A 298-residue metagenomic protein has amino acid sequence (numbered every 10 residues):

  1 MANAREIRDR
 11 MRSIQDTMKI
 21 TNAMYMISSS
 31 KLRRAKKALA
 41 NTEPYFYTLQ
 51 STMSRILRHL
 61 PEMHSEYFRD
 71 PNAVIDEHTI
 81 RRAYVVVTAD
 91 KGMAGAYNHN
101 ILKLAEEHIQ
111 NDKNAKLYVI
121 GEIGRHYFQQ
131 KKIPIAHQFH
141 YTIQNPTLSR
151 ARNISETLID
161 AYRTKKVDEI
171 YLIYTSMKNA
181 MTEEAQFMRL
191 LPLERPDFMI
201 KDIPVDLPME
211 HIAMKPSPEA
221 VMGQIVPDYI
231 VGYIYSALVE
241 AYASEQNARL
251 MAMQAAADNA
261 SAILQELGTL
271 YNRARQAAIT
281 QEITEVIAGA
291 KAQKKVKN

Functional and structural regions predicted by a protein language model:
M1-N298: C-terminal beta-strand-loop-alpha-helix "lid" module of Rossmann-like NAD(P)-dependent dehydrogenases
